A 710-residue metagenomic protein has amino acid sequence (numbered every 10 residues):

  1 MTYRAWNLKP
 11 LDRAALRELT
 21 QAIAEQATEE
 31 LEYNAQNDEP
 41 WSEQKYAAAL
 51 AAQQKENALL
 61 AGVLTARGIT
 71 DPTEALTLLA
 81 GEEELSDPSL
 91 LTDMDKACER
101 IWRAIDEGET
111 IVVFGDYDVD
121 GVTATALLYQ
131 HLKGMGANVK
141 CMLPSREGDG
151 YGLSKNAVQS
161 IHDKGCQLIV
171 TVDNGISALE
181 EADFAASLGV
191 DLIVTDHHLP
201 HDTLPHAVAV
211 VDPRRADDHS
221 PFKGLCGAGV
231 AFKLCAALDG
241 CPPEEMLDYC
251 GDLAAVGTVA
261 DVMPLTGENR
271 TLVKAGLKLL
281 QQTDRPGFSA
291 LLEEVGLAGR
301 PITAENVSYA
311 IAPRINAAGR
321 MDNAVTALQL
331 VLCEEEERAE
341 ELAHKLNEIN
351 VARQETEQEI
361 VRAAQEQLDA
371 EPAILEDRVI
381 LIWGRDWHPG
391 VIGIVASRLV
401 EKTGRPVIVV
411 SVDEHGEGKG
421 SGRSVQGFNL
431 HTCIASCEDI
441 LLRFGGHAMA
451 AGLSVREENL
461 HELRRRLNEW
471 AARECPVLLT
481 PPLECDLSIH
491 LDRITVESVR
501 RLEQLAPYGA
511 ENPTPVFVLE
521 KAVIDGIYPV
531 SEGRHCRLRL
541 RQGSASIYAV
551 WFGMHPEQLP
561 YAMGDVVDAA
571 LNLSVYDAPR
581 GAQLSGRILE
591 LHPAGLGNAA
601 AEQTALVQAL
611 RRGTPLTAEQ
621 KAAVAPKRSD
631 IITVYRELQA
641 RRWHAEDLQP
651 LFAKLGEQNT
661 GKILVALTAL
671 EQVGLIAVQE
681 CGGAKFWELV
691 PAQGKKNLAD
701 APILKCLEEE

Functional and structural regions predicted by a protein language model:
M1-A47, A66, T70-A80, E84-L85 (+3 more regions): Terminal, basic amphipathic appendages of nucleotide-handling enzymes
T2-Y3, L8-R13, R17-A24, W41-S42 (+5 more regions): Hydrophobic helix-and-loop "lid/oligomerization" segment in the mid-to-C-terminal part of catalytic domains
G121, R146-Y151, L199-H201, D218 (+2 more regions): Short, small-residue-enriched loops and turns at beta-alpha junctions that line or gate enzyme active sites
L127, P205-V259, D630: Short alpha-helices
K133, N138, R270-P313, A317-Q365 (+3 more regions): Acidic, two-metal ion nucleic-acid-processing modules in DNA metabolism proteins
V158, A182-D183, L667: Short amphipathic alpha-helical segments and helix-helix/interface helices
V172-L225: Histidine/acidic-residue-rich, glycine-tolerant segments that coordinate divalent metal ions
